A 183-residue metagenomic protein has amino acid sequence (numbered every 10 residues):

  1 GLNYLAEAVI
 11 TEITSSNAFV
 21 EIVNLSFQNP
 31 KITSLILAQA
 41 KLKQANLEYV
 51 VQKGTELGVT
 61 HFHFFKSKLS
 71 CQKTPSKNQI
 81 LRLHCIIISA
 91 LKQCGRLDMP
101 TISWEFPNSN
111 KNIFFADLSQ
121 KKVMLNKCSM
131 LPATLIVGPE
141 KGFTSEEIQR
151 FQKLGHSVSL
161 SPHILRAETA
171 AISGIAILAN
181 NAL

Functional and structural regions predicted by a protein language model:
G1-Q28: N-terminal positively charged helical leader segments and presequences
F27-N112: RNA substrate-binding interface of SAM-dependent RNA methyltransferases
Q39-A40, E140, H163, A167: Glycine- and other small-residue-rich loops at beta-strand/loop junctions that grip anionic moieties
L42, L69, Q120, E140 (+1 more regions): Short, glycine/serine-rich, charged loops/turns that create anion-binding and catalytic segments at active sites
K53-L57, S129-L131, R150-K153, G174-I175: Short, solvent-exposed amphipathic alpha-helical segments in soluble enzyme and RNA/protein-processing domains
E105-K111, K121-M124, I164-R166: A short acidic, often aromatic-flanked loop/helix-cap motif at beta-alpha or helix-coil junctions that lines enzyme
I113-I148, G155-L160: Active-site/ligand-binding-proximal alpha/beta "capping" segment
S145-L183: Structured adenosyl-cofactor binding patch, chiefly the S-adenosyl-L-methionine
